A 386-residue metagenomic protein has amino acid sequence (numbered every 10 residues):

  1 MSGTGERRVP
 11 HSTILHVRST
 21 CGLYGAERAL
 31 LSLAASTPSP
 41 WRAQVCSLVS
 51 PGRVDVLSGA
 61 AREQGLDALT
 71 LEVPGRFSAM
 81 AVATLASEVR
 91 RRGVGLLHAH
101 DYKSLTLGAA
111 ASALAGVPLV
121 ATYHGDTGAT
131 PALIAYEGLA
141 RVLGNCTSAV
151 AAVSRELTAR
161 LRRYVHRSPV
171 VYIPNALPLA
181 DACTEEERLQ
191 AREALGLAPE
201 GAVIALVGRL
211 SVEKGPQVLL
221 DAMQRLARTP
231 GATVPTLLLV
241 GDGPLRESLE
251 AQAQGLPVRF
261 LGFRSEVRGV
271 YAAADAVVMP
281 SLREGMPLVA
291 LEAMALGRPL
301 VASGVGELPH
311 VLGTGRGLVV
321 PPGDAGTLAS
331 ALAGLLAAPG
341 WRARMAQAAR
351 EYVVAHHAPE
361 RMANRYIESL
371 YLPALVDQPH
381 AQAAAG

Functional and structural regions predicted by a protein language model:
H16-A79, Y172: N-terminal strand-loop element at the rim of the active site of nucleotide-sugar-dependent glycosyltransferases
Y24-A35, A202, L206-A227, P244-S248 (+2 more regions): A conserved mid-protein helix/loop that constitutes part of the nucleotide-sugar donor-binding site
C46, P299-A302: Short hydrophobic beta-strand element within catalytic cores of glycosyltransferases and related nucleotide-activated
G59, A182-L197, W341: A short helix/loop element that forms part of the nucleotide-sugar donor recognition site in Leloir-type
N145-E185: Donor nucleotide-sugar binding/catalytic pocket of nucleotide-sugar-dependent glycosyltransferases
Q190-E193, G334, W341-A355, M362-R365: A short, well-ordered alpha-helix in the C-terminal region of glycosyltransferases
F263, L282: Aromatic "clamp/platform" in nucleotide-sugar-dependent glycosyltransferases that forms part of the donor/acceptor
T314, L318-G326, G334-P339: Conserved acidic donor-binding segment of nucleotide-sugar-dependent glycosyltransferases
